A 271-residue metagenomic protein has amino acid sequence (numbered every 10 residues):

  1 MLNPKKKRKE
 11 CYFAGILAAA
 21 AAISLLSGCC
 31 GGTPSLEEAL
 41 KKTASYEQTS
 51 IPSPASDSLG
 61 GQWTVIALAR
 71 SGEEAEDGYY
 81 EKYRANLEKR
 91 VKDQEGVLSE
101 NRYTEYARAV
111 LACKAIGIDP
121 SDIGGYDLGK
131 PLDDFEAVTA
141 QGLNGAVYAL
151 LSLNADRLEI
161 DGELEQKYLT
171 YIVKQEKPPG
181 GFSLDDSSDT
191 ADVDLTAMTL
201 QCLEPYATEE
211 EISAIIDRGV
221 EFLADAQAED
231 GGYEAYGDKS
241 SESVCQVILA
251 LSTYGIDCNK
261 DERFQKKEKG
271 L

Functional and structural regions predicted by a protein language model:
M1-K9: N-terminal secretory signal peptides that target proteins for export/translocation
L2, A14-G15, C30-P34: N-terminal leader/targeting segments and the immediately adjacent pre-domain N-terminus
K9-A22: Sec-dependent N-terminal signal peptides
L25-G28: C-terminal motif of bacterial Sec signal peptides marking the signal peptidase cleavage site
C30-T33, S71-E74, K82: Ser/Thr/Asn(+Pro)-rich, low-complexity disordered segments
G31-K42, L59, W63: N-terminal amphipathic/basic helix or basic patch
S35-P54, G78-L98, P120-A140, E163-S183 (+2 more regions): Long, well-ordered core segments of solenoidal/helical folds
P52-A75, V97-D119, V138-Q166, K177-I215 (+1 more regions): An alpha-helical repeat/solenoid feature that recognizes helix-turn-helix modules
